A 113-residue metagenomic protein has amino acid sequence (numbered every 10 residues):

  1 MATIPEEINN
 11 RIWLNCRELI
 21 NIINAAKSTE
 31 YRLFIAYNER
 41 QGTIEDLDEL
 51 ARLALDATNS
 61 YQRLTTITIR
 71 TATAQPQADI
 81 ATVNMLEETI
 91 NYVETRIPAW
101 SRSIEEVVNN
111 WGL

Functional and structural regions predicted by a protein language model:
M1-E6, E30-E45, A72-N84: Short, charged/polar, low-complexity loop and linker segments that flank or interrupt alpha-helical bundles
M1-L33: Leu/Val/Ala/Ile-rich N-terminal alpha-helices, chiefly Sec-type signal peptides and the beginnings
E6-E7, E18, E30, E45 (+4 more regions): Glutamate identity and glutamate-enriched acidic tracts
N15-A26, A54-L64, I90-I104: Long amphipathic alpha-helices with heptad-repeat character, especially coiled-coil-forming segments used
A25, Y31-Y37, I104-L113: Helix-driven interaction modules
K27-R70: Amphipathic alpha-helical interaction modules
T65-P76, E105, G112: Structured alpha-helical bundle/scaffold domains in large eukaryotic membrane-trafficking regulators
D79-L113: Amphipathic alpha-helical binding modules
